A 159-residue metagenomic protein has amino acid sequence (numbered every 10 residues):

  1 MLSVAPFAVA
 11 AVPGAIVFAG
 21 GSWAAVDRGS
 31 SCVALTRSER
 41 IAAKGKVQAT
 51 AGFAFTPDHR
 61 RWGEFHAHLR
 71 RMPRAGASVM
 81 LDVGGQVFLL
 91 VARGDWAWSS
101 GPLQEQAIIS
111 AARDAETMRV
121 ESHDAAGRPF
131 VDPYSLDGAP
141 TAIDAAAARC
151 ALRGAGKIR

Functional and structural regions predicted by a protein language model:
M1-P6: Bacterial N-terminal signal peptides
V9-R159: A generic "folded-domain core" signal
